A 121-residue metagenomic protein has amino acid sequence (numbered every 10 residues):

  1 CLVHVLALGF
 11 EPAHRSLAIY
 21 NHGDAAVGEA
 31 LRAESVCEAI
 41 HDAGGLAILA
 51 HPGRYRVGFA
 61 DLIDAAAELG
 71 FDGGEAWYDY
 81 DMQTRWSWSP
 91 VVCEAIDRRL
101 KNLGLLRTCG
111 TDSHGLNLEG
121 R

Functional and structural regions predicted by a protein language model:
C1-H4, V57-A66, Q83-A95, L116-R121: Histidine/acidic-residue-rich catalytic or RNA/ligand-binding cores of hydrolases and nuclease-related proteins
C1-L69: Extended substrate/RNA-proximal surfaces in nucleic-acid metabolism proteins
F10, P52-G53, D79-D81, D112-L116: Active-site beta-loop-alpha junctions enriched in small/polar residues
S35-E38, D61-D64, E94-R98, N102 (+1 more regions): Alpha-helical scaffolding segments of alpha/beta enzyme cores, especially the outer helices of TIM-barrel or partial
I48-H51, G74-W77, L106-T111: Active-site neighborhood of phospho(di)ester-bond hydrolases with catalytic His/Asp-centered motifs
E68-F71, N102: Alpha-helix termination/capping residues and helix-transition junctions
F71-R85: His/Asp/Glu-enriched short active-site or ligand-binding loop at hydrolase and phosphoryl-transfer sites
G104-G120: Short acidic/histidine-rich active-site segments
